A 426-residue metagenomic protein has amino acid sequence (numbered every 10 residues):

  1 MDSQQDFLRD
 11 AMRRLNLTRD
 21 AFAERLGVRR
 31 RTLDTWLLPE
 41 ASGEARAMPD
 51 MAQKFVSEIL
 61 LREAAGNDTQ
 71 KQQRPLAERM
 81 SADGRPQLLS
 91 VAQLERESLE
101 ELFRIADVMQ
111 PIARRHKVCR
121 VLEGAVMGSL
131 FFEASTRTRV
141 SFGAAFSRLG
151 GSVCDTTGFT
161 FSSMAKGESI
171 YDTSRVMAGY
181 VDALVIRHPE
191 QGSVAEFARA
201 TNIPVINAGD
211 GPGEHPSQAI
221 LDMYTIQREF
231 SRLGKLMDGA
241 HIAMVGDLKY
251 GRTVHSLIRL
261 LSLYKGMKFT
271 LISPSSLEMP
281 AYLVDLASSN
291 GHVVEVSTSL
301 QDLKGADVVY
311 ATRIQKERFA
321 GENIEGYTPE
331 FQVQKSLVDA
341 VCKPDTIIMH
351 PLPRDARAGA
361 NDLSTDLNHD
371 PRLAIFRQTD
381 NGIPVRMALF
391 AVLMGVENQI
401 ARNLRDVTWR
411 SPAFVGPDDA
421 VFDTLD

Functional and structural regions predicted by a protein language model:
M1-L15, K54: A short, Lys/Arg-rich alpha-helix, primarily the initiator
V28-A47: Recognition helix of helix-turn-helix/homeodomain-like DNA-binding domains that insert into the DNA major groove
R46-D68: DNA major-groove recognition helix of helix-turn-helix/homeodomain DNA-binding modules
Q73-V140: Positively charged, low-complexity intrinsically disordered leader regions
V121-Q227, A356: Phosphate/diphosphate ligand-binding glycine-rich loop within oxidoreductases
F132-S147, R228-T312: Glycine-rich phosphate/diphosphate-binding loop of Rossmann-like nucleotide-binding domains
A287-S364: Rossmann-like adenosine-cofactor binding region
D345-L425: Adenosine-phosphate binding glycine-rich loop
